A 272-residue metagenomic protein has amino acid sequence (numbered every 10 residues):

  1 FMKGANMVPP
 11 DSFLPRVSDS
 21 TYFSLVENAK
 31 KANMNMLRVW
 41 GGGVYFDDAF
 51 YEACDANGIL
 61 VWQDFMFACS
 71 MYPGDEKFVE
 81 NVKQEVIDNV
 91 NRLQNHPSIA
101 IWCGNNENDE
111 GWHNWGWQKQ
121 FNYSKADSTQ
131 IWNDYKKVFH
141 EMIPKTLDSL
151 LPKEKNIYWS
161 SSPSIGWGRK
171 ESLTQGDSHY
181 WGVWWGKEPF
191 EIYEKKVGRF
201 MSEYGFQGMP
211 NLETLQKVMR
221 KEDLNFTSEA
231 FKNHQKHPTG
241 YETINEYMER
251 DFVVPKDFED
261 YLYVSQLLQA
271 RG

Functional and structural regions predicted by a protein language model:
F1-S70, E76-I101, K232-R271: Active-site-adjacent substrate/metal-binding segments within catalytic domains of carbohydrate-active enzymes
P9-F13, V44-D47, C69-M71, N108-W112 (+2 more regions): Flexible loop/turn segments at secondary-structure boundaries
L14-V17, A49-F50, W112-W115, N211-E213: Short, solvent-exposed loop/turn and secondary-structure capping segments
W40, N133, E191: Short, charged/polar micro-motifs that form catalytic or ligand-binding hotspots
W40-G41, D64-M66, G104-N106, S161-S164 (+1 more regions): Active-site-proximal beta-strand/loop segments in catalytic clefts of secreted hydrolases
A56-G58, Y72-E171, L268-R271: Active-site neighborhood of glycoside hydrolase catalytic domains
W102, K145-G272: Substrate-binding clefts and catalytic carboxylate motifs of secreted carbohydrate-active enzymes
